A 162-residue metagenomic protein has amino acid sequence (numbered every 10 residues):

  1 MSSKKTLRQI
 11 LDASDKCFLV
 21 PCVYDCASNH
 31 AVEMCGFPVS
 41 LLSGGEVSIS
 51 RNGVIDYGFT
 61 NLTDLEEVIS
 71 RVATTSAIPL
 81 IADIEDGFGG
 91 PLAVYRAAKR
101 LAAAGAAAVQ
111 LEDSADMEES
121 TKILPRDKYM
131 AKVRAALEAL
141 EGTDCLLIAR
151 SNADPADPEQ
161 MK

Functional and structural regions predicted by a protein language model:
S2-K162: Alpha/beta enzyme core
